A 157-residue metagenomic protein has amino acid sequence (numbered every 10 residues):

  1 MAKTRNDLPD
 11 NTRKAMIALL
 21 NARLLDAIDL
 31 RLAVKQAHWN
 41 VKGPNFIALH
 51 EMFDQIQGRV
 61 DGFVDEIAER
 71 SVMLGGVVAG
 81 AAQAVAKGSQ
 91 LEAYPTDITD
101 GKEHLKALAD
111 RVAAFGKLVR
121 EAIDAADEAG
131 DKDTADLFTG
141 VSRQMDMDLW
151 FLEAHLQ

Functional and structural regions predicted by a protein language model:
A2, L24, M73-V77, K87: Internal glycine-rich alpha/beta core junctions
A2-R23, G101, L105: Disorder-to-helix initiation segments
T4, A37, K42, A81 (+1 more regions): Glycine-rich, flexible loop/turn motifs
L8-A15, L30-I56, L118-D133: Helix-loop segments that flank and shape redox-cofactor active sites
L20, L24, H50-Q57, D61 (+4 more regions): Amphipathic, non-transmembrane alpha-helical scaffold segments
L24, R31, H38, Q57 (+6 more regions): A structural signal for well-ordered alpha-helices, especially hydrophobic packing surfaces of coiled-coils
K42-A84, H155: Conserved alpha-helical segments that form or flank metal/cofactor-binding pockets of metalloenzymes
D65, E69, Q83-G140: Acidic/histidine-rich alpha-helical segments that form the ligand environment of transition-metal centers
